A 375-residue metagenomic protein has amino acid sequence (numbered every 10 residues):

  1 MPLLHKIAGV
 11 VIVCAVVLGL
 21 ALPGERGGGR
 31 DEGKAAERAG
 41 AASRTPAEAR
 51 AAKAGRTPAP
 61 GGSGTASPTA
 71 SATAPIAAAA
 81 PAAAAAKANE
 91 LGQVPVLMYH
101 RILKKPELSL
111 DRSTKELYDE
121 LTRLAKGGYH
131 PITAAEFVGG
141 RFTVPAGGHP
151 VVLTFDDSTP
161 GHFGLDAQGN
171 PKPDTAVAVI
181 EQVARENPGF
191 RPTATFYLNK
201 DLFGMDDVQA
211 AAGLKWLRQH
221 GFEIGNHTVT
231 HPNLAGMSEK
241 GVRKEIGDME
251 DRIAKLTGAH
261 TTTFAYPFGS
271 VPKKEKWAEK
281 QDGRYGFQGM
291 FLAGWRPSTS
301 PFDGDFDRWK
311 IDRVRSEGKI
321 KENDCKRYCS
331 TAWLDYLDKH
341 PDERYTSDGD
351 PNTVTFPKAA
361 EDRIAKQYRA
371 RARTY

Functional and structural regions predicted by a protein language model:
M1-R26, G40-R44, E48-A51, G55-P58 (+6 more regions): C-terminal active-site subregion of NodB/CE4 polysaccharide deacetylases
D31-A41: Juxtamembrane extracytosolic/periplasmic "stalk" immediately C-terminal to the first targeting helix
N89, V144, I180-R191, M205-G225 (+3 more regions): Acidic (Asp/Glu)-rich catalytic clusters
P95-M98, H130-A134, V152-L153, A176-D207 (+2 more regions): Short, well-structured secondary-structure segments
A167, F196-F203, T230-E239: Surface-exposed cleft-lining segments at the edges of enzyme active sites
N199, V229-T230, G269, W295: Histidine- and/or cysteine-centered catalytic micro-motif in compact active-site loops
